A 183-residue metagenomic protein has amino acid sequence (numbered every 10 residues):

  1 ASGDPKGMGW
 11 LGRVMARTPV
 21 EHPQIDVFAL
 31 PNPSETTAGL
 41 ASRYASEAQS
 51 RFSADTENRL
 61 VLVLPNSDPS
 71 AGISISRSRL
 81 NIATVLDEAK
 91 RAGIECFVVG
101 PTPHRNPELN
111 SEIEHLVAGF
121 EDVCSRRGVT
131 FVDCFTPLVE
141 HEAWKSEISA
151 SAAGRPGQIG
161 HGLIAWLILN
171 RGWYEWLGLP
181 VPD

Functional and structural regions predicted by a protein language model:
A1-P33, A45-T56: Serine-esterase "nucleophile elbow" of acetyl-processing enzymes
S2-K6, L40, G72-S76, P107-E112: Short, solvent-exposed loop/turn segments at secondary-structure boundaries
W10, V14, E47, S78-V85 (+2 more regions): A general structural detector for well-ordered alpha-helical segments in enzyme core domains, enriched
D26-P31, N58-L64, E95-G100, T130-D133: Structural recognition of the beta-strand scaffold that forms the well-ordered cores of secreted hydrolase catalytic
L30-E35, L62-S70, S125, V139: Cell-envelope and extracellular/periplasmic
T36-T56, A71-N81: Catalytic-core regions of hydrolytic enzymes
V63-S70, V85-V117, H141: Active-site segments of SGNH/GDSL-like serine hydrolases that catalyze O-acetyl group transfer/hydrolysis on lipids
P103-D183: Catalytic His-Asp segment of secreted/periplasmic serine-dependent ester chemistry enzymes
